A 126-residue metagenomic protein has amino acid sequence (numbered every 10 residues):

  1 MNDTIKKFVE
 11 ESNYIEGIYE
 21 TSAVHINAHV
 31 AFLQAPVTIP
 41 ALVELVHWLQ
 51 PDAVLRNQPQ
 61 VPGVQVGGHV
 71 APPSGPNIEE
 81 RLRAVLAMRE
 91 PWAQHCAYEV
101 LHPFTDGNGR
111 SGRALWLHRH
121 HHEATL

Functional and structural regions predicted by a protein language model:
M1-L126: FIC/Doc superfamily catalytic core
